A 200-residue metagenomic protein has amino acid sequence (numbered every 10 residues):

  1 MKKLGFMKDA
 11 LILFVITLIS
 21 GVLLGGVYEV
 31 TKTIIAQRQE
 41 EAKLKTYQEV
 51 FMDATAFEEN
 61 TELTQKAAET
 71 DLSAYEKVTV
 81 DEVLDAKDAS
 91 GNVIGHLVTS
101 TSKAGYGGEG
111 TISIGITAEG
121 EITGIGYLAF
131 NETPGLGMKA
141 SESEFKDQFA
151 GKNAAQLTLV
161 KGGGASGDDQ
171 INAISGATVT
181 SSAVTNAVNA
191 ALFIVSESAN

Functional and structural regions predicted by a protein language model:
K2-N200: Flexible, solvent-exposed loop/hinge segments and secondary-structure transition points
